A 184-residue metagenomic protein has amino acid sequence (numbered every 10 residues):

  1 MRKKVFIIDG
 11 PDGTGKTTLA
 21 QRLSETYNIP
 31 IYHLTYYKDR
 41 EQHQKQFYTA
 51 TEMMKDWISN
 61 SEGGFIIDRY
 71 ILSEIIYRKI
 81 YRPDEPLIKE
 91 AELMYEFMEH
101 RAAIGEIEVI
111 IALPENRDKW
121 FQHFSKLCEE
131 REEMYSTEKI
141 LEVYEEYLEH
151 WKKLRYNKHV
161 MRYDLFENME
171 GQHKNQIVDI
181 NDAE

Functional and structural regions predicted by a protein language model:
M1-K3: Phosphate-binding P-loop
I8: Hydrophobic anchor at the beta1->P-loop junction of P-loop NTPases
P11-T14, T18-G64, Y77: Conserved substrate/cofactor phosphate-moiety recognition/catalytic segment in nucleotide-dependent phosphotransferases
G15-T17, S73-Y77, R117-Q122, M169-Q172: Short catalytic/ligand-binding loop motif for oxyanion handling, primarily in non-cytosolic enzymes, centered on
I67-I80, A112-N116, L165: Short loop/turn segments at strand-loop or loop-helix junctions that form parts of catalytic or ligand-binding pockets
D68-R69, I88-F124: Conserved phosphate-donor/acceptor-positioning beta-strand/loop module used by diverse small-molecule
I76-E92: A mobile, often basic/glycine-rich helix-loop segment that functions as the active-site lid/recognition loop
S125-E184: NTP-dependent small-molecule kinase module
